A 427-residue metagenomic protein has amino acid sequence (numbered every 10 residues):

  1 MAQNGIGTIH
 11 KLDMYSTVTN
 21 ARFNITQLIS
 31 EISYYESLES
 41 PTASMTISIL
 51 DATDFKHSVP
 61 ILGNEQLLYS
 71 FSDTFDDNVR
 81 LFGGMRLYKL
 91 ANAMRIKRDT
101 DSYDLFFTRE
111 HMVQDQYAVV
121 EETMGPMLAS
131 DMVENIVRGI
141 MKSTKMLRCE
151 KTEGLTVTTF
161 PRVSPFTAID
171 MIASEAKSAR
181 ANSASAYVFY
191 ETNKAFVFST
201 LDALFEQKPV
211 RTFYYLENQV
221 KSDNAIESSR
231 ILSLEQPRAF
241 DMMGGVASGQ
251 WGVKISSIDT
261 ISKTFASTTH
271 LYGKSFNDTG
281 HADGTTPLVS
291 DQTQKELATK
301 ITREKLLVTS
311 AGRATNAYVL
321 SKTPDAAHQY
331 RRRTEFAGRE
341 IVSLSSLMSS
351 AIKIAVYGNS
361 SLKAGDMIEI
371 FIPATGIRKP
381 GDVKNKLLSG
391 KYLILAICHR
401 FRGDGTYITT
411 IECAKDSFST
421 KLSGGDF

Functional and structural regions predicted by a protein language model:
M1-Q66, S70, L105-M112, R148 (+1 more regions): Juxtamembrane "anchor/assembly" segments of surface/extracellular structural proteins
T26-Y35, L87-A91, G154-T156, K221 (+4 more regions): A broad structural signal for short, well-ordered beta-strand segments within beta-sheet-rich domains
D54-L147, V157-T158, A173: Surface-exposed cap/loop segments at beta↔alpha junctions
L68-D73, A129-I136, Q219-I231, F240 (+2 more regions): Short, cationic low-complexity segments
G83, Y103, S185, T192-K194 (+3 more regions): Residues that flank catalytic or metal-binding motifs in active/ligand-binding sites
S102-L105, R109-H111, R148-M243: Short beta-strand-centered interaction patches in the first periplasmic/extracellular domains of large envelope
Q116-V120, P209-T212, L422-D426: Short, charged, solvent-exposed linker or helix-capping segments at domain edges/interfaces that act as flexible hinges
T200-E206, Y215-S345: Extended, domain-scale alpha-helical bundle/helix-rich regions
